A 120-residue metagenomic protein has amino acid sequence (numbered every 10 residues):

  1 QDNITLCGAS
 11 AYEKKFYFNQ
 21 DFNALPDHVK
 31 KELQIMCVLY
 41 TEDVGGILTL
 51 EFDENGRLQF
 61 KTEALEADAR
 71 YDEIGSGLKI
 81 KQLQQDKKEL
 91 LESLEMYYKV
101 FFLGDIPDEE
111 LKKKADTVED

Functional and structural regions predicted by a protein language model:
Q1-D43: Negatively charged, low-complexity tracts enriched in Asp/Glu with abundant Ser/Thr
V44-V100, D105-E110, K114: Amphipathic protein-protein interaction modules
A115-D120: Intrinsic disorder/low-complexity signal
